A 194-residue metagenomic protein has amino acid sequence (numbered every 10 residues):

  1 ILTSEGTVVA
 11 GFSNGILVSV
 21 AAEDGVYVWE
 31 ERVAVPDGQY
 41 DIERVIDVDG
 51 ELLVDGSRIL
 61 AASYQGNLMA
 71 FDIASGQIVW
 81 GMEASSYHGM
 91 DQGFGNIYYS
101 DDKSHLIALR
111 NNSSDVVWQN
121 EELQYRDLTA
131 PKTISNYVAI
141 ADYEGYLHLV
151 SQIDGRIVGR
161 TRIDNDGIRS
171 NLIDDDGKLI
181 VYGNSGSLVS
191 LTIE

Functional and structural regions predicted by a protein language model:
I1-E5, E30-V54, I78-F94, V117-I134 (+1 more regions): Extracytoplasmic beta-rich repeat domains
F12-S13, S63-Y64, D101-D102, D142-Y143 (+1 more regions): Structural signature of WD-repeat beta-propellers
N14, V54-G56, A61-V79, S86-Q92: Beta-propeller domains
V18, M69, I107-A108, H148 (+1 more regions): WD40 beta-propeller blade core
A22-G25, D72-S75, R110-S113, S151-G155 (+1 more regions): Short loop/turn segments that connect beta-strands within beta-propeller blades
N96-N111, D115-L149: Loop/turn-rich, solvent-exposed surfaces of beta-rich toroidal or solenoidal domains
D142-G186, I193-E194: C-terminal closing repeat unit and adjoining cap/tail of repeat-based domains
